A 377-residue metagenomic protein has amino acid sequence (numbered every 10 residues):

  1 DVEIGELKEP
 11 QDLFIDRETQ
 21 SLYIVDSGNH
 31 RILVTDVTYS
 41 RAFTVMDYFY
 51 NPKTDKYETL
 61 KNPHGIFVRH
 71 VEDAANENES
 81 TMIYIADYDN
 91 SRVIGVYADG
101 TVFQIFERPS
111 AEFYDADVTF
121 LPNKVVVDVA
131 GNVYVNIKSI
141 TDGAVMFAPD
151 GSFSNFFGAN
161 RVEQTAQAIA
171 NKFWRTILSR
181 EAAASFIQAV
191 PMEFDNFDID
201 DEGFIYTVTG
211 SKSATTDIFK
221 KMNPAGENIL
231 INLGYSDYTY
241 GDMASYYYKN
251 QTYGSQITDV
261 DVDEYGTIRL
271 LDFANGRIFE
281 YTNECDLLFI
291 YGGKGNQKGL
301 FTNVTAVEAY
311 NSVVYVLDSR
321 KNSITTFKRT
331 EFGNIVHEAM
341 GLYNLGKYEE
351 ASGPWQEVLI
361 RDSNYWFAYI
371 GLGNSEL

Functional and structural regions predicted by a protein language model:
D1-E376: Eukaryotic scaffold repeat domains enriched in small/polar residues
